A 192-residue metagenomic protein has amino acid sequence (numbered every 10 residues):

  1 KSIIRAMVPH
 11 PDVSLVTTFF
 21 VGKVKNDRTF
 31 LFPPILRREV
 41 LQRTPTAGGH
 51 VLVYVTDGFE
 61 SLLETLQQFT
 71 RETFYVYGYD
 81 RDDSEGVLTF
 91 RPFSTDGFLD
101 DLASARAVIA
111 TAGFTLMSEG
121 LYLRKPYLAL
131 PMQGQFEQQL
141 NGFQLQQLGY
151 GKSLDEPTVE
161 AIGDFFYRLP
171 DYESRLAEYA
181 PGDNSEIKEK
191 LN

Functional and structural regions predicted by a protein language model:
K1-L31: Active-site-proximal region of nucleotide-activated glycan assembly enzymes, centered on histidine/acidic-rich loops
V8-P11, F20-K23, Y150-N192: Leloir-type glycosyltransferase catalytic cores
V13-L15, F30, Y75, R91 (+3 more regions): Hydrophobic/aromatic beta-strand patches that form the interior of the parallel beta-sheet core in alpha/beta enzyme
F19, T56, G113: Short glycine-/small-residue-rich Rossmann-like dinucleotide-binding loops
P33-A107, E160: Donor-nucleotide binding loops and adjacent catalytic segments primarily of GT-B fold Leloir glycosyltransferases
S61-F69, E119, L123, F165: A short acidic, amphipathic alpha-helical/loop segment
F93, P126-Y172: Nucleotide-sugar donor-binding patch of glycosyltransferase catalytic domains
D101-L140: A donor-sugar binding/catalytic signature common to diverse glycosyltransferases and related nucleotide-sugar
